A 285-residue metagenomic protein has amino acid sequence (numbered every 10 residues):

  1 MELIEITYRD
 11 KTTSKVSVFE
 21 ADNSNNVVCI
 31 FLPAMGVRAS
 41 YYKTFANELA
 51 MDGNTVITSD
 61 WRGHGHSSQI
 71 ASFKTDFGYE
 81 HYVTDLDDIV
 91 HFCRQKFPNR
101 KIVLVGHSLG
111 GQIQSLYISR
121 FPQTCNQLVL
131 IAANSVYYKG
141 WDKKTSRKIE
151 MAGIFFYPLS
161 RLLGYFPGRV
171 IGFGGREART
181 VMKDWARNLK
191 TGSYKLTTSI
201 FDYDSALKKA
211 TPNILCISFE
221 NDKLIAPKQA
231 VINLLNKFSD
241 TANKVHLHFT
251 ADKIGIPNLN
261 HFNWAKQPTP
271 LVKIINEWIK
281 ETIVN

Functional and structural regions predicted by a protein language model:
M1-E20: N-terminal cap/lid segment of alpha/beta-hydrolase-fold proteins
A34-V37, E220: Active-site glycine-rich loops that stabilize anionic/oxyanionic intermediates across multiple enzyme folds
A39-Y41, A46-A71: Conserved alpha/beta-hydrolase
V83-R100: Conserved acidic catalytic loop of the alpha/beta-hydrolase fold
V105-S193: Alpha/beta-hydrolase-fold enzymes
A210, C216-S218: Short beta-strand/loop motif that positions the catalytic acidic residue of the alpha/beta-hydrolase fold
K223-Q229: Conserved alpha/beta-hydrolase "acid-adjacent" motif
L247-N285: Catalytic active-site module of serine/aspartate enzymes centered on a nucleophile-bearing elbow/loop
